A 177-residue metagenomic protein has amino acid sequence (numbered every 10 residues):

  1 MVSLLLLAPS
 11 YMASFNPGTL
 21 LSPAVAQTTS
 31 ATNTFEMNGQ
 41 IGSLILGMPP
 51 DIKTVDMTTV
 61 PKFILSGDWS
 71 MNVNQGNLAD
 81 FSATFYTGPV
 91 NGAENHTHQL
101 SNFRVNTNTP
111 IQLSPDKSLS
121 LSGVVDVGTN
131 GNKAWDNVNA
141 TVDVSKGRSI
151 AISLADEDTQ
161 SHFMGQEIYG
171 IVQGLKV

Functional and structural regions predicted by a protein language model:
M1-P17, A26: Secretory targeting signatures
M12-F15, I111-L113, N137-V138: Extended hydrophobic/Leu-rich segments
G18-D80, M164-V177: N-terminal segment immediately downstream of the Sec signal-peptide cleavage site in secreted/extracellular proteins
L44, P49, N74-G76, G88-V90 (+4 more regions): Generic structural motif
T54-K133: Predominantly extracellular/secreted and cell-surface proteins with exposed, flexible low-complexity segments
F81-A83, A151-L154: Short hydrophobic/aromatic-rich beta-strand segments that constitute the beta-sheet cores of beta-sandwich/beta-barrel
E94-N108, A155-V177: Edge beta-strand at a domain terminus
A134-S153: A short, surface-exposed beta-strand/turn
